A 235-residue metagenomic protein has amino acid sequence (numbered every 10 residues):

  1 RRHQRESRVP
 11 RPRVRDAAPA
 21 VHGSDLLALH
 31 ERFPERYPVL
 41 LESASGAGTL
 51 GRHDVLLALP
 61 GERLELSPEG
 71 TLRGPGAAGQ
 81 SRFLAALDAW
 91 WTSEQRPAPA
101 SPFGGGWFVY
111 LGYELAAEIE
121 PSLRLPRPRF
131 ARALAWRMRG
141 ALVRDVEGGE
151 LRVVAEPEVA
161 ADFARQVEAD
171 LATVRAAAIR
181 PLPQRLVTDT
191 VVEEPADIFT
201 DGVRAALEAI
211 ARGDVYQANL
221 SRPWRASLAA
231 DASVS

Functional and structural regions predicted by a protein language model:
R1-V9: N-terminal low-complexity segments that are often proline-rich with Ser/Thr-Pro
R8-S235: Extended alpha-helical targeting/anchoring segments, especially N-terminal organellar/secretory targeting helices
